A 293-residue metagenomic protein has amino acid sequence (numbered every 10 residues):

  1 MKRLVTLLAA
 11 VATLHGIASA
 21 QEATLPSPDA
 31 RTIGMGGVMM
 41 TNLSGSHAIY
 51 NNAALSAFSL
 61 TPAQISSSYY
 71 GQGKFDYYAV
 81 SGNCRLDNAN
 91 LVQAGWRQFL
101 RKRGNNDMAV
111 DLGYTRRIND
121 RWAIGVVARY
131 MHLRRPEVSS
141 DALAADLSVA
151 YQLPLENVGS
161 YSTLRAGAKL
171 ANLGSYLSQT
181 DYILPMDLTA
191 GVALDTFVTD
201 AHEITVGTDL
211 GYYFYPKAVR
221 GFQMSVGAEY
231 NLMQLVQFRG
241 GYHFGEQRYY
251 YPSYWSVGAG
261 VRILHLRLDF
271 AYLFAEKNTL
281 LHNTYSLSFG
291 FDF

Functional and structural regions predicted by a protein language model:
L4-L14: Sec-dependent N-terminal signal peptides
L14-A20: Sec/Tat signal peptide C-region and signal peptidase I cleavage site
Q21-F293: Subset of outer-membrane beta-barrel
